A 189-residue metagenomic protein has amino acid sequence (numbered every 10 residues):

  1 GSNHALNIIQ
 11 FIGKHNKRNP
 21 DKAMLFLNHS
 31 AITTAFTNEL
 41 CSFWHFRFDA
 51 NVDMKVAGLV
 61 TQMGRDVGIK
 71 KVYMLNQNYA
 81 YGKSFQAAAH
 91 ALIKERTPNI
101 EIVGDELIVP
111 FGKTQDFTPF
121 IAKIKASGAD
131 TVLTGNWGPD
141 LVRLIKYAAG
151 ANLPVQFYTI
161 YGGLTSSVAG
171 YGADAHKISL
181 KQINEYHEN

Functional and structural regions predicted by a protein language model:
G1-F36, F48, P110-F117: Beta-alpha junction/loop-to-helix N-cap segments that form part of ligand/metal-binding clefts
G1-I8, N28-F36, T134-V142, T159-V168 (+1 more regions): Ligand-binding clamshell of periplasmic/extracellular solute-binding protein-like
I8-I12, Q86-A87, L144-K146, G170-Y171: Short amphipathic alpha-helical segments
N16-M24, P98-I100, N152-Q156, I178: A short helix->loop->beta-strand "cap" motif at the edges of active sites that frequently abuts
K22, V67, S127, A175-H176: Structured loop/turn residues at beta-strand edges in well-structured enzyme cores
F26-H29, E101-F111, F157-G163: A generic structural motif
T34-A35, S42-N152: Extracellular/periplasmic Venus flytrap/periplasmic-binding protein
S42, D49, A148-N189: Extracellular/periplasmic periplasmic-binding protein-like sensory domains
